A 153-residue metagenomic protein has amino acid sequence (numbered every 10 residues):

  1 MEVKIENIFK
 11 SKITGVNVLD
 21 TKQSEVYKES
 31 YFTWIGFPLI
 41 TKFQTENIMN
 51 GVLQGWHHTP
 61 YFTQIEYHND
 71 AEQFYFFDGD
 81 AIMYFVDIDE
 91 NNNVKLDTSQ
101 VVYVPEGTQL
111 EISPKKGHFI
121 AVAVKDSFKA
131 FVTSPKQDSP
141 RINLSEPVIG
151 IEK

Functional and structural regions predicted by a protein language model:
M1-V104, I120-K153: Active-site region of the double-stranded beta-helix
Q109, K115-I120: Mixed-charge, glycine-accented linear interaction segment located at domain edges/termini
S113-K115, S134-P135: Fold-independent oxyanion-binding glycine-rich loops and adjacent beta-strand/coil segments at enzyme active sites
